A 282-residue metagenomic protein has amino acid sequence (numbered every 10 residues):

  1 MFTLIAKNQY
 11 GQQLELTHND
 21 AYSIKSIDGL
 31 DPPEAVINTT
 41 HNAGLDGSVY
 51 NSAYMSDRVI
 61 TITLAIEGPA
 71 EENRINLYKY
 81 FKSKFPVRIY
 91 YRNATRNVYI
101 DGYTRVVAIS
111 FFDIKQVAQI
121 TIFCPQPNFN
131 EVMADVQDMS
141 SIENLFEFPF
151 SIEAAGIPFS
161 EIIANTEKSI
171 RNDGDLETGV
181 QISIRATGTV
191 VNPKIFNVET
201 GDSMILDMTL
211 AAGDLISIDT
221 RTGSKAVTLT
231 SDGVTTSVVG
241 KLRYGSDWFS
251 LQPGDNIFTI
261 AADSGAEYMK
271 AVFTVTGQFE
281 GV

Functional and structural regions predicted by a protein language model:
M1-D57, N97-A108: Solvent-exposed edge beta-strands and adjacent loop segments that serve as assembly or binding interfaces
L30-P33, I114-P125, D214-S231: Short, surface-exposed secondary-structure junctions/capping segments
N42, M55-V59, K84, K115-V117 (+2 more regions): A general secondary-structure signal for short beta-strands and their flanking turns/coil in non-transmembrane regions
L45-G68, I114-N128, N256: Oligomerization/assembly interface segments of phage tail-like spikes and tubes
A65-V107, I257-T259: Short, acidic/charged, Gly/Pro-enriched secondary-structure junctions
N73-F81, V117-Q119, A134-M139: "Short basic amphipathic alpha-helical interaction patches in structured regions
Y90-V132: Short beta-strand and beta-hairpin "edge-sheet" elements
Q137-V282: Intrinsically disordered, low-complexity segments enriched in serine, threonine, and glycine
